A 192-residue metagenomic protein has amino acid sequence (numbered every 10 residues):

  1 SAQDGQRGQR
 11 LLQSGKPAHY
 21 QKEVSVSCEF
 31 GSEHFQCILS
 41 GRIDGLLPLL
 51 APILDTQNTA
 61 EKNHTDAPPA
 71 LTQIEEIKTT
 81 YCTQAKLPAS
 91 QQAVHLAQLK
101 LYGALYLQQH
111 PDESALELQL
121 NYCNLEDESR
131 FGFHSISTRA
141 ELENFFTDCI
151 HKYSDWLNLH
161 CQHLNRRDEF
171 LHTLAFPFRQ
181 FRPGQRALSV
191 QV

Functional and structural regions predicted by a protein language model:
S1-I53, Q57: Metal-dependent nuclease catalytic cores that hydrolyze phosphodiester bonds in DNA/RNA, characterized by
R10, S14, A51-D55, S90-Q119: Metal-dependent nuclease catalytic cores in nucleic-acid-processing enzymes, especially RNase H-like/related
Q36-S40, P69-T72, S129-F133: Short, mixed charged/polar active-site loops that provide acid/base catalysis or chelate metal/phosphate cofactors
G41-L54, P68-A89, Y102: Conserved catalytic cores of phosphodiester-cleaving nucleases, focusing on short active-site segments
L71-K78, L159-E169: Active-site-adjacent bridging/hinge elements
L87-Q92, F181: Alpha-helix N-cap/helix-initiation motif
C123-L164: Interdomain "pre-motor" coupling segment immediately N-terminal to P-loop NTPase/helicase cores
H163-V192: Conserved pre-motif I regulatory segment
